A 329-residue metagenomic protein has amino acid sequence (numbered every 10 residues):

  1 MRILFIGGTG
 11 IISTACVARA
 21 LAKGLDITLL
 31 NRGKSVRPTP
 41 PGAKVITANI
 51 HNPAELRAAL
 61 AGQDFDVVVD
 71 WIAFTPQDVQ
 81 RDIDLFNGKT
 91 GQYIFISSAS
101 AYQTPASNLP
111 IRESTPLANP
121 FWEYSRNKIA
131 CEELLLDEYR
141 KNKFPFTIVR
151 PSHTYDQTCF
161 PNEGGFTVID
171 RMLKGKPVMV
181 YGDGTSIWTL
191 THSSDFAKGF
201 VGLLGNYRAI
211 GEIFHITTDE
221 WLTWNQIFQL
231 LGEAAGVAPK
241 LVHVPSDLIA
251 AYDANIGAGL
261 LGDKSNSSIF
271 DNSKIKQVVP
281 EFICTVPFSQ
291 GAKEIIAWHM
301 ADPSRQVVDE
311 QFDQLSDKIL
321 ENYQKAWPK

Functional and structural regions predicted by a protein language model:
I3-K23: N-terminal Rossmann NAD(P)H-binding glycine-rich loop of SDR-like oxidoreductase domains
P41-N52, I72-A73: Rossmann-fold cofactor-recognition segment
Q63-P110, R126-L134: NAD(P)-cofactor binding segment of oxidoreductase domains
S98-E123, D137-N142, C159: Active-site "gating" loop of Rossmann-like NAD(P)-dependent oxidoreductase/epimerase domains
L109-E132, N162-F166, T189-L190, W221 (+1 more regions): Short-chain dehydrogenase/reductase
E132-T158: Conserved beta-loop-beta element that borders a ligand/cofactor-binding pocket
N162-V168, Y181-L204, G211-E212, Q226: Substrate-positioning beta->alpha
G202-L261, N272, Q277, E294 (+3 more regions): Mid/C-terminal beta-alpha module of Rossmann-like enzyme folds, strongest in SDR-family dehydrogenases/epimerases
